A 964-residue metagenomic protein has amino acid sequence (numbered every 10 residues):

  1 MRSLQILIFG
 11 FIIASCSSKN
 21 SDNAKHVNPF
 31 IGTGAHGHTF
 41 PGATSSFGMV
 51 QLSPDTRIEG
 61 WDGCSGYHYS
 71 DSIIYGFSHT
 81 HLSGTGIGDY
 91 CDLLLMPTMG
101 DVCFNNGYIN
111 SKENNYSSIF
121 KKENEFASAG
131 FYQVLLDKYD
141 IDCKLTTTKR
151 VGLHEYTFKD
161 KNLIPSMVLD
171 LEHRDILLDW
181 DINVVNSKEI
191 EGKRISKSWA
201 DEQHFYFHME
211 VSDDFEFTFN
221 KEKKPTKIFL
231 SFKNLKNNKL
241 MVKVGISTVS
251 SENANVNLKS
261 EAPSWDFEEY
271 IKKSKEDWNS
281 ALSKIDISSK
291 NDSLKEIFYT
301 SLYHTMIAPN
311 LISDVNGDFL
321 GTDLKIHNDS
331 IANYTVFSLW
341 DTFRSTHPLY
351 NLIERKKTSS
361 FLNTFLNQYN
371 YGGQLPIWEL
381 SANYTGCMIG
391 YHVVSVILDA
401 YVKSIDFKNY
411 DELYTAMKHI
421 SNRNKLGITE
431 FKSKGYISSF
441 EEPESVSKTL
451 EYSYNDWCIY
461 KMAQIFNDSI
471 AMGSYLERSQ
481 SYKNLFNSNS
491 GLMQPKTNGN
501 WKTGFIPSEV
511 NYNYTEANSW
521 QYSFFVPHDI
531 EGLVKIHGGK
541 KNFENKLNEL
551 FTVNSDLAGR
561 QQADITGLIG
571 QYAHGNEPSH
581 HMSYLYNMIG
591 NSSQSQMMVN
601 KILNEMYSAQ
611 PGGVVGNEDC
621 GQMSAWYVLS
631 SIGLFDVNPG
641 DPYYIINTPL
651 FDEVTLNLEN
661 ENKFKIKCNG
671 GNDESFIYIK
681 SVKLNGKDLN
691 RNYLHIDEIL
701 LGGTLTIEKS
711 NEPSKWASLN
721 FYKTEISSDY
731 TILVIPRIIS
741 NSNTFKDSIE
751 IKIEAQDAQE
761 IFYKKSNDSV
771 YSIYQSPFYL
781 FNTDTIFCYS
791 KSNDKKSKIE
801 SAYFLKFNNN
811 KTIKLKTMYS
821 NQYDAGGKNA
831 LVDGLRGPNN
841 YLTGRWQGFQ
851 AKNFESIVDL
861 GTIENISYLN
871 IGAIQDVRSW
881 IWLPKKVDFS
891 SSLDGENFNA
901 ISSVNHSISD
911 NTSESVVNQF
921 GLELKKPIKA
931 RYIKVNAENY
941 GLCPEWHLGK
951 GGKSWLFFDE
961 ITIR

Functional and structural regions predicted by a protein language model:
A14-S15: C-terminal motif of bacterial Sec signal peptides marking the signal peptidase cleavage site
K19-H347, N351-S395, Y401-L450, A463-N484 (+9 more regions): Accessory carbohydrate-recognition regions in carbohydrate-active enzymes
K161-N162, E674-I677, E754-E760, I863-I866 (+1 more regions): Short proline/glycine-enriched turn/loop motifs at strand-loop junctions of beta-rich domains
K239, G702, F781-T785, A930: Extracellular Ig-like/FN3 beta-sandwich strand-entry sites
E712-W716, N793-K796, N939-W946: Short acidic/polar inter-strand loop motif in beta-rich domains
E725-F854: Short, compositionally stereotyped local motifs that mark structural "simplifiers"
G837-S902, V916-R964: Aromatic, loop-rich ligand-recognition surfaces of beta-strand-rich domains
